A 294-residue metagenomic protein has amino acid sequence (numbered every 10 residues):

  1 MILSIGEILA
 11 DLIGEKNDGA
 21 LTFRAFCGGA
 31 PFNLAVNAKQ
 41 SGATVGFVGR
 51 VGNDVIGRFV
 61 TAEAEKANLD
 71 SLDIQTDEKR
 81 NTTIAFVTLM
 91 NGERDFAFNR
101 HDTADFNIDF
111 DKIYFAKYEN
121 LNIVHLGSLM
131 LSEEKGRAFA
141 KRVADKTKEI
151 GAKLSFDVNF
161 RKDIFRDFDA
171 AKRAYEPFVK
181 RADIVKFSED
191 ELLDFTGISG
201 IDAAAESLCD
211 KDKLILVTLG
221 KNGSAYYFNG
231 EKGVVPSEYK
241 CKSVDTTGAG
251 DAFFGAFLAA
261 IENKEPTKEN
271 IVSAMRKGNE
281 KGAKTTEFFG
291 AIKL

Functional and structural regions predicted by a protein language model:
M1-D70: Glycine-rich phosphate/adenosyl-contacting loop at the front of the ribokinase-like
I8, L129, V158, A252: Active-site metal-binding loops of divalent metal-dependent hydrolases
T44-L126: Conserved N-terminal subdomain of the carbohydrate kinase-like
V45, S71, L154-F156, I215: Hydrophobic beta-strand scaffold residues
A116-K117, P177-F178, L208: Structural alpha-helical scaffold elements that stabilize or flank donor/cofactor-binding regions in carbohydrate
L131-A203, G223: Conserved beta-alpha-beta core of the PfkB/ribokinase-like small-molecule kinase fold
D145-K146, G197-L294: Conserved phosphate-binding/catalytic region of the ribokinase-like
